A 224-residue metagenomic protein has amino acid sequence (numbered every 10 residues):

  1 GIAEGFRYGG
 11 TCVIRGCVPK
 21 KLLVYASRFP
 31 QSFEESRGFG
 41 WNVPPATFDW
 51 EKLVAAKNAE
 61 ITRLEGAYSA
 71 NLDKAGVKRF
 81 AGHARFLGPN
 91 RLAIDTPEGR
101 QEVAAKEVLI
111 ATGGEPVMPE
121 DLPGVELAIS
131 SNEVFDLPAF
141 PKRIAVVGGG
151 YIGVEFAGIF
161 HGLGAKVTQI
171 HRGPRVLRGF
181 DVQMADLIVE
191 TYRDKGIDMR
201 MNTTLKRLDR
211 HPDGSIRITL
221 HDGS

Functional and structural regions predicted by a protein language model:
G1: Active-site-flanking structural segment that lines cofactor/substrate pockets
E4-F140, T168, G173-L177, Q183-M184 (+3 more regions): Glycine-rich flavin
P138-F180: Rossmann-like NAD(P)H-binding beta-loop-alpha module
G158, V189-E190: Alpha-helical segments flanking ligand/cofactor-binding loops in enzyme cores
D198-R200: Conserved SAM-binding strand-loop segment of SAM-dependent methyltransferases
T203: Phosphate/diphosphate-binding loops
